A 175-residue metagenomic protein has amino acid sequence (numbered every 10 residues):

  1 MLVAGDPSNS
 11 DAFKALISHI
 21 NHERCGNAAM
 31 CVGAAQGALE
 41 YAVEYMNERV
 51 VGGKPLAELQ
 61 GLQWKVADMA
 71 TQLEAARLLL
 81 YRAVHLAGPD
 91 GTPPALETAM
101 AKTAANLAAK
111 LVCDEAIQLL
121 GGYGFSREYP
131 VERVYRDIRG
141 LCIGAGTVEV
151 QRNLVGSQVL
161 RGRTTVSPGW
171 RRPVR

Functional and structural regions predicted by a protein language model:
M1-N9: Cytochrome P450 core scaffold surrounding the K-helix E-X-X-R motif and the conserved "meander" helix-loop region
N9-F13, S18-R175: Alpha-helical interface subdomain recognition
